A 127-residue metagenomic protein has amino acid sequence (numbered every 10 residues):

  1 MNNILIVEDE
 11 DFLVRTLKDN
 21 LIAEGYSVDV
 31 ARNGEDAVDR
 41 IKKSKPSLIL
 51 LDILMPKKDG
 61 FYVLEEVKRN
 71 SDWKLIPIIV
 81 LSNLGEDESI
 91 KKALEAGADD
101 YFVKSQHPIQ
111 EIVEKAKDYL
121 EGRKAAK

Functional and structural regions predicted by a protein language model:
E8: Conserved acidic carboxylate
D11-D29: Two-component/phosphorelay signaling modules centered on CheY-like receiver
A31-E35: Conserved Asp/Asn-Gly motif in the active-site loop of CheY-like receiver
S44-L50: Active-site beta3 strand of CheY-like receiver
M55-P56: Receiver (REC) domain active-site loop signature in two-component systems and cognate sites in sensor histidine kinases
